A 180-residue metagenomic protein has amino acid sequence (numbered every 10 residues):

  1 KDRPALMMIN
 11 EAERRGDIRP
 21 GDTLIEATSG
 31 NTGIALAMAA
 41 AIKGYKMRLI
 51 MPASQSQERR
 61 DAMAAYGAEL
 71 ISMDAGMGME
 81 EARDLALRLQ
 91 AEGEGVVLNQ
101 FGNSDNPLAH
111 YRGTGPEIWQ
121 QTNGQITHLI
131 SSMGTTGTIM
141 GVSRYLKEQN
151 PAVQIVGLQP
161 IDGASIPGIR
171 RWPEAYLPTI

Functional and structural regions predicted by a protein language model:
D2-I180: PLP-dependent amino-acid enzyme catalytic core
